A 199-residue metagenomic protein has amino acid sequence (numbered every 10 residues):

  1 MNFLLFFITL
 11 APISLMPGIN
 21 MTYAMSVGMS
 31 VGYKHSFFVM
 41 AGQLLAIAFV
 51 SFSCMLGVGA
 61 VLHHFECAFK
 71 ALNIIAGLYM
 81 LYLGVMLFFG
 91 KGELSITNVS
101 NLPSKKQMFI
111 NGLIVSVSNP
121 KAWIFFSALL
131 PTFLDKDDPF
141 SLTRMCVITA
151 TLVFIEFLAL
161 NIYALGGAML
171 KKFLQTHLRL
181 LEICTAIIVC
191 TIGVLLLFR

Functional and structural regions predicted by a protein language model:
N2-K70, A128-V153, A164: Juxtamembrane transmembrane-helix termini in multi-pass membrane transport proteins
F3, K105-F109, A122, L142-C146 (+1 more regions): Primarily residues marking transmembrane-helix entry/exit sites
L4-T9, L78-L81, I110-I114, T151-L152: Short alpha-helical transmembrane interface motifs in multi-pass membrane proteins
A11, L15, A48-F52, V85 (+4 more regions): Hydrophobic/aromatic residues within the transmembrane alpha-helices of Major Facilitator Superfamily
S51-M55, S118-F126, V189-R199: Hydrophobic alpha-helical transmembrane segments in multi-pass integral membrane proteins
H63-S95, V153-A159, Y163, K171-R199: Selective transmembrane alpha-helices of multi-pass membrane proteins
G92-F109: Flexible interhelical linker loops that connect adjacent transmembrane helices in multi-pass membrane transporters
K106-L113, N119, L130: Anionic-ligand binding region
